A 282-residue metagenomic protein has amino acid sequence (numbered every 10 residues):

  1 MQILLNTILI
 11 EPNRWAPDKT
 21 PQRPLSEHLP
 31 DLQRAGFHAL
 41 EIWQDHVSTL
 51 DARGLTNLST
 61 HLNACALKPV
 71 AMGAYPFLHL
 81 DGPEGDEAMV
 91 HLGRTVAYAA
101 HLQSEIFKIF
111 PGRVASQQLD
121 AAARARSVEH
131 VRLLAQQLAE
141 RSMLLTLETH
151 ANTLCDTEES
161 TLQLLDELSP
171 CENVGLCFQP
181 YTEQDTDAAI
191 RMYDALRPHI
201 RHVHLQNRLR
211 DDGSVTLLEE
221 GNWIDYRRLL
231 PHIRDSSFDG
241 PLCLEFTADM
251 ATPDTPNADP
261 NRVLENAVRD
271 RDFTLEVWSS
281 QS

Functional and structural regions predicted by a protein language model:
M1-S104, P198, P260-S282: N-terminal pre-domain/capping segments
L5-L9, I42-H46, A71-P76, I109-P111 (+4 more regions): A cross-domain feature marking catalytic cores of carbohydrate-active enzymes and several ubiquitous metabolic/repair
T20-P21, W43-N57, F77-E87, V114-L119 (+5 more regions): Acidic-and-aromatic substrate-binding clefts and catalytic sites of carbohydrate-active enzymes
L25, L55, A88-T95, R124-S127 (+8 more regions): Aromatic/hydrophobic pocket-lining residues that form the small-molecule binding cavity in soluble enzyme cores
A39, I106, H202, G240-P241: Residues at the N-termini of beta-strands
A39-L40, M72, R132-W223, R227: Acidic/histidine-rich catalytic cores of soluble enzymes
A99-L119, R141-A151: Active-site groove signature of glycoside hydrolases
C243-E265: A short, acidic, flexible beta-alpha connecting loop/helix-capping segment that sits on the rim of active
